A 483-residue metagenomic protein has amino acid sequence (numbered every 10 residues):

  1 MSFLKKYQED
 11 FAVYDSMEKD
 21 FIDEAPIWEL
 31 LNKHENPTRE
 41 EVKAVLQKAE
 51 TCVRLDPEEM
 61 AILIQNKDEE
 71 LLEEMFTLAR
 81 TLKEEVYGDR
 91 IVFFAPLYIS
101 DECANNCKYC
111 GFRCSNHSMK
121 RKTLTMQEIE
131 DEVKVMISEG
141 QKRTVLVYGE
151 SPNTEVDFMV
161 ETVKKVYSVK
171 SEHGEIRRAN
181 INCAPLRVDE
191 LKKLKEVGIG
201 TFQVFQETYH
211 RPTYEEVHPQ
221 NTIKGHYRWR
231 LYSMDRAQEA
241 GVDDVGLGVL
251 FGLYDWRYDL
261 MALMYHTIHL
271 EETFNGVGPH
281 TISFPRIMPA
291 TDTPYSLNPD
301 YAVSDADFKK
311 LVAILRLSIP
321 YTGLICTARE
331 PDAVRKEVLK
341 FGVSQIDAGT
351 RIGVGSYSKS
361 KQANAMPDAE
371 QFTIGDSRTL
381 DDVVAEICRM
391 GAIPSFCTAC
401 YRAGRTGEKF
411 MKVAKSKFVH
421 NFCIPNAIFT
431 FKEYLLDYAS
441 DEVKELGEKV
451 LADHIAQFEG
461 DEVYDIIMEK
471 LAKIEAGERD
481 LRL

Functional and structural regions predicted by a protein language model:
M1-A44, K48, A333-S344, T350-L483: Radical SAM enzyme core and accessory elements
N32-E35, K122, A184, I223-Y227 (+5 more regions): Hydrophobic alpha-helical scaffolding
Q47, R54-I91: An N-cap/entry alpha-helix motif that binds or orients negatively charged groups
G88-E128: Canonical Radical SAM [4Fe-4S] cluster-binding loop centered on the CxxxCxxC motif and its immediate flanking residues
A95, V133, V160-Y167, L191 (+5 more regions): Generic structural signal for well-ordered alpha-helices, preferentially at hydrophobic/aromatic core positions
C114-E130, V135-L247, F251-L253, G276 (+3 more regions): Core AdoMet radical
M159-Y167, E196-G200, D255-F274, Y301 (+3 more regions): Short, electropositive alpha-helical surface patch
T201, Q206, R228-T293, S304-A333 (+2 more regions): Conserved C-terminal portion of the radical SAM core fold that forms the substrate/S-adenosylmethionine-binding
